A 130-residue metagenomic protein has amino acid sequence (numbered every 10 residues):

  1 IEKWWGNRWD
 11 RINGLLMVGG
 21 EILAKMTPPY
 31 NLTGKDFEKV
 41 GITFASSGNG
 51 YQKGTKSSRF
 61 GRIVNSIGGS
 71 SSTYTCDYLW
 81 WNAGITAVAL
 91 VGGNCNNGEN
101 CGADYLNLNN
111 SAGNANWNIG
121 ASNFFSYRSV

Functional and structural regions predicted by a protein language model:
K3: Short, acidic, Ser/Thr-enriched surface-loop or helix-capping motifs
N7-M17, T33-V130: C-terminal, surface-exposed recognition/capping segments
V18-P28: A short, polar/charged loop-to-alpha-helix boundary motif
